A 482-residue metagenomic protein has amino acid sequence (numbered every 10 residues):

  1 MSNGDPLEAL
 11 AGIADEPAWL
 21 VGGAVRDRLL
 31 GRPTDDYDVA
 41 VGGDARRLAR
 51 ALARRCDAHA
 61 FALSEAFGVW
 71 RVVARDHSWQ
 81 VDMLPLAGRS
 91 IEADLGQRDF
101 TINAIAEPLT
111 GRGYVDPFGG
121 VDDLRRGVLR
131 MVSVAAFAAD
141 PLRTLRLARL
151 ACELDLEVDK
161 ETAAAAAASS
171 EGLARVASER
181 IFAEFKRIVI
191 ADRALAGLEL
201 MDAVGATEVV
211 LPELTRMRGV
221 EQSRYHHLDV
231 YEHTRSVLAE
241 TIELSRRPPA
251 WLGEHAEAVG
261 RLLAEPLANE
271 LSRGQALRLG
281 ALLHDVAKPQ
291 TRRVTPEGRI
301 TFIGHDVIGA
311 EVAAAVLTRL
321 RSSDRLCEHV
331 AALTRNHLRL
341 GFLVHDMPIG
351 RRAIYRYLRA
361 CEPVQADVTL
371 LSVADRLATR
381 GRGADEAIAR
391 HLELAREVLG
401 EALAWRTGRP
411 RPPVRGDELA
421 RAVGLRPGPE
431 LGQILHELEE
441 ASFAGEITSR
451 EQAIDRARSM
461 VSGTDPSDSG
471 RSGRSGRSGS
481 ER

Functional and structural regions predicted by a protein language model:
M1-R482: Catalytic cores of the polymerase beta-like nucleotidyltransferase superfamily and closely associated nucleotide
